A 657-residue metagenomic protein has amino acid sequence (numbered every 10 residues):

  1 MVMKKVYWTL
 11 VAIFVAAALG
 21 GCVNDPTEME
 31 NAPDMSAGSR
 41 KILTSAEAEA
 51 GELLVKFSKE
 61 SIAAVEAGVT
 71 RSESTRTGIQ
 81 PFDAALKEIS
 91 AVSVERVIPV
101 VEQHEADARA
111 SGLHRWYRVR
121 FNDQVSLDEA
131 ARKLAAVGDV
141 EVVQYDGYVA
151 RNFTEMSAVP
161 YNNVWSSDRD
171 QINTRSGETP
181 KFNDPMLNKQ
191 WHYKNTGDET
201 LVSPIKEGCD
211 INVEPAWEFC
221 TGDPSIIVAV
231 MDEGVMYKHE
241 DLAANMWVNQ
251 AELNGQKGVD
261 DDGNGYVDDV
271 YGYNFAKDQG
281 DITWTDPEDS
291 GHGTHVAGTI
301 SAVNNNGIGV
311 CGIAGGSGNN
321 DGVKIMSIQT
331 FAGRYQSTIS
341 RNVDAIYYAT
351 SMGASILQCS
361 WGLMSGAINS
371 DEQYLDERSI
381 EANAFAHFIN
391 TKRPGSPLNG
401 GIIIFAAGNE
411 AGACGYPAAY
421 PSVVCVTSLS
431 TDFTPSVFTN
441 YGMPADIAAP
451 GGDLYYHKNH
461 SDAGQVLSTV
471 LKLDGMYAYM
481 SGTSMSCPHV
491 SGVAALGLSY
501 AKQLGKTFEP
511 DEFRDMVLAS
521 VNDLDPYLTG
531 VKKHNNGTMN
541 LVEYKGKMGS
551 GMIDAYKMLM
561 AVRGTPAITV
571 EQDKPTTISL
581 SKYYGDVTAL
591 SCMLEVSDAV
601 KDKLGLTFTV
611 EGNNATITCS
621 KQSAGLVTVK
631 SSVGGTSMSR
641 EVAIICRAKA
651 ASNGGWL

Functional and structural regions predicted by a protein language model:
A17-L43, R647-L657: Bacterial Sec-dependent N-terminal signal peptides
V23-P26, E218, G222-P224, E233 (+7 more regions): Substrate-binding/access-modulating region of protease and related hydrolase catalytic domains
M29-S167: Inhibitory N-terminal propeptides of secreted protease zymogens
Q103-R118, R132-I227, V235-D241, N245 (+2 more regions): Protease zymogen maturation seam
G138-E141, K206-Q279, H295-T299, V303 (+2 more regions): Acidic-leg catalytic submotif of subtilisin-like serine proteases
A216, M231-K238, A251-N264, T285-S290 (+8 more regions): Flexible, small-residue-rich helix->loop connector segments that border functional cores
A297-I300, M326-A332, S355, C359 (+1 more regions): Hydrolase catalytic cores
A354-W361, G400-G401, A501-S591, G655-L657: C-terminal subdomain of the subtilisin-like protease fold in secreted/lumenal serine endopeptidases
